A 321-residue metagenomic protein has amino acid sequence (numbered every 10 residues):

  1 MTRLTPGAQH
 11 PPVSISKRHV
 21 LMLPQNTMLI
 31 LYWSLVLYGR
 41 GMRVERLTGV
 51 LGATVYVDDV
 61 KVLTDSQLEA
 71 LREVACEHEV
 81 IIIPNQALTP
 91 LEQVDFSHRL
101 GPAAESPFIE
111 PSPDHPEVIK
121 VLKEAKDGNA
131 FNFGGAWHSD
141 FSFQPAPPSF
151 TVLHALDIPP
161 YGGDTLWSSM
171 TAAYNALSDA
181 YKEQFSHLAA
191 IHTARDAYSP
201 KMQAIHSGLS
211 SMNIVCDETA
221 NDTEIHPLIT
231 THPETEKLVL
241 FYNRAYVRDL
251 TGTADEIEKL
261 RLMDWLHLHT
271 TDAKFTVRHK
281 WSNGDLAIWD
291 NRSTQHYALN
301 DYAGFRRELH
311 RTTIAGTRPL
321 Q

Functional and structural regions predicted by a protein language model:
R3, S14-R18: Low-acidity, Ser/Thr- and Arg-rich intrinsically disordered low-complexity segments
G7-Q9: Ser/Thr-rich, low-complexity intrinsically disordered segments
R18-V20, Y38: Low-complexity, intrinsically disordered segments with a bias for serine/threonine
L37-L286, N291-Q321: Non-heme Fe(II) oxygenase catalytic core, chiefly the N-lobe of the double-stranded beta-helix
